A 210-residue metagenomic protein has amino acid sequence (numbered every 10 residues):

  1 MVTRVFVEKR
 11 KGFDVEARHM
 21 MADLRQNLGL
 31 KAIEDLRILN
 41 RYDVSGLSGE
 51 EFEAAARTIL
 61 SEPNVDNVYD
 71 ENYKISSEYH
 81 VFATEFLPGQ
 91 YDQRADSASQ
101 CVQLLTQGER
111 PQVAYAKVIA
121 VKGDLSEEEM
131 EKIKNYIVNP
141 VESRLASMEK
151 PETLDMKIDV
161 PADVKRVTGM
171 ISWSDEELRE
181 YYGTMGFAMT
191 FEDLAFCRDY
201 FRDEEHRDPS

Functional and structural regions predicted by a protein language model:
M1-P209: Core nucleic-acid recognition elements
